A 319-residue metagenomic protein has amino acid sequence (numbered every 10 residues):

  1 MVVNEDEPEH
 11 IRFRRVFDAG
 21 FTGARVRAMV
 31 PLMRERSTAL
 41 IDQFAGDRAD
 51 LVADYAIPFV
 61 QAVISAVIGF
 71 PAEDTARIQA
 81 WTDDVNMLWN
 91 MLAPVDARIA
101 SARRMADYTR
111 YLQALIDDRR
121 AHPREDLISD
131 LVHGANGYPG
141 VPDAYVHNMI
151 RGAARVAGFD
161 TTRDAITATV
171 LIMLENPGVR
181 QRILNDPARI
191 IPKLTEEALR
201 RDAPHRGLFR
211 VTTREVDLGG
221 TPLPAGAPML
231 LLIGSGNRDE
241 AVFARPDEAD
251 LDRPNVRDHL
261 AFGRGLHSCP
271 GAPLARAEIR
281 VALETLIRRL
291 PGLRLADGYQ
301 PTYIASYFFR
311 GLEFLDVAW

Functional and structural regions predicted by a protein language model:
M1-W319: Cytochrome P450
